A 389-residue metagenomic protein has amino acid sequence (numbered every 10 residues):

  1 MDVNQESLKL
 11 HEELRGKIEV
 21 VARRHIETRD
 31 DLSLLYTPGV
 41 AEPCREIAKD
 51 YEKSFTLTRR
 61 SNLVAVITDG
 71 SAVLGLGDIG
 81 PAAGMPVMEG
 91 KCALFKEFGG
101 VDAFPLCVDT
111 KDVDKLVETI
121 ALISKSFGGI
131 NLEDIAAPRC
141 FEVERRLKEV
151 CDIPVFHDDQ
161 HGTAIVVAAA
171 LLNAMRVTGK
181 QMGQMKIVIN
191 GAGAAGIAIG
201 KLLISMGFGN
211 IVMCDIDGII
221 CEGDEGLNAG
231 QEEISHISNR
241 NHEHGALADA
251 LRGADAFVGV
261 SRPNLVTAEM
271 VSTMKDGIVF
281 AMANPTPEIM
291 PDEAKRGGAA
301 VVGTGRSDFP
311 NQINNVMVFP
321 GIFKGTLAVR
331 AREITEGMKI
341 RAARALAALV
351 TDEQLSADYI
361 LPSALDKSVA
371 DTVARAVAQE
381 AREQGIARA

Functional and structural regions predicted by a protein language model:
M1-V155, A374, E380, A387-R388: N-terminal ligand-binding/catalytic initiation module
F55-R60, K96-E97, L122-S124, K148-E149 (+7 more regions): Solvent-exposed alpha-helices and their adjacent loops that cap or buttress functional pockets in soluble metabolic
D69-S71, I79, V108-D109, D134-A137 (+5 more regions): Short, ordered loop/turn segments at secondary-structure junctions
L74, I79-G99, C151, H157 (+3 more regions): Glycine-rich phosphate/diphosphate-binding loop of Rossmann-like nucleotide-binding domains
D158-D159, A281-A389: Adenosine-phosphate binding glycine-rich loop
E232-A300, R306-D308: Rossmann-like adenosine-cofactor binding region
